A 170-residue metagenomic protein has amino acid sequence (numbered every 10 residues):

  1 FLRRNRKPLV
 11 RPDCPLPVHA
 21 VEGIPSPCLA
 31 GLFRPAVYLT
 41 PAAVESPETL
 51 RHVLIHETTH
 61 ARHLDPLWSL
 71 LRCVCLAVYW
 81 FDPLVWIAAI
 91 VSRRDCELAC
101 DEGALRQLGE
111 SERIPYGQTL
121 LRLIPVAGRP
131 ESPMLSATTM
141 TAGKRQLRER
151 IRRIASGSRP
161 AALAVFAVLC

Functional and structural regions predicted by a protein language model:
F1-C170: Hydrophobic topogenic segments
